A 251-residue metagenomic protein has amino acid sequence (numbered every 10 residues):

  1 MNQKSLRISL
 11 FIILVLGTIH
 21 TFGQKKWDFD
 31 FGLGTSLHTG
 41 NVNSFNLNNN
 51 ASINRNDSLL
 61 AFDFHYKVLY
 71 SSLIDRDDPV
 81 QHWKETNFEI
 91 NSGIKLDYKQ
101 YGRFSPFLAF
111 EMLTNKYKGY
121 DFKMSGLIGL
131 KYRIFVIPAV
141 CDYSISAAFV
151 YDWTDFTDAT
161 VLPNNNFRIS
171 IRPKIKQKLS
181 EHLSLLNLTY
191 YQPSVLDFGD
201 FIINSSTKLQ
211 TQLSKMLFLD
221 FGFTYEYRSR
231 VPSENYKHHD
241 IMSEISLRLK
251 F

Functional and structural regions predicted by a protein language model:
Q24-D63: Short glycine/proline- and aromatic-enriched beta-strand/turn motifs that initiate or cap beta-hairpins
W27, S58-D63, R103-P106, I137-C141 (+2 more regions): Repeated loop/turn-to-beta-strand initiation elements of outer-membrane beta-barrel proteins
L33-L37, F64-Y70, L108-M112, I128 (+4 more regions): Transmembrane beta-barrel strands of outer-membrane/channel proteins
L37-F45, T114-F122, S194-I202, P232-H238: Solvent-exposed loop/turn segments connecting transmembrane beta-strands in outer-membrane beta-barrel proteins
I53-R55, Y98, Y132-I134, Y151 (+3 more regions): Residue-level signature of outer-membrane beta-barrel architecture
S72-R168: Outer-membrane pore/translocation modules
V140-M216: Outer-membrane beta-barrel transmembrane domain signature
H239-F251: Outer-membrane beta-barrel "beta-signal"
